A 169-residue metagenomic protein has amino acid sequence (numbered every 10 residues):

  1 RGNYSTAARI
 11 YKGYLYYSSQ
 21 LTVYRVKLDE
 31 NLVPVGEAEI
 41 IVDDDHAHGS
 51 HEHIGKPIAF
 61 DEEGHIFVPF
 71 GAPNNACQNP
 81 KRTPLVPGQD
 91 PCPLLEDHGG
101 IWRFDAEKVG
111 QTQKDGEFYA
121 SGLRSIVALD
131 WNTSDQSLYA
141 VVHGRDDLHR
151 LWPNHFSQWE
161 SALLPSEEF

Functional and structural regions predicted by a protein language model:
R1, K27-G49, P87, P91-A128: Blade-edge beta-strand/turn elements of extracellular beta-propeller and related beta-sheet repeat scaffolds
R1-K12: Blade-loop segments of beta-propeller domains
T6-A7, P57, S125-A128: Conserved beta-strand position repeated once per blade in WD40 beta-propeller domains
I10-K12, F60-E63, D130-D135: Residue-level detector of Asp-centered blade-edge/turn motifs that repeat once per structural unit in beta-propeller
Y14, T22-Y24, G100-W102, E168: A short loop-to-beta-strand structural motif that recurs across blades of beta-propeller domains
Y14-Y17, H65-P69, Q136-V141: Conserved beta-propeller blade signature
L21, D29, A72-N74, E107 (+1 more regions): Residue-level signature of beta-propeller blades and closely related beta-rich strand-turn architectures in secreted
V68-L95, V141-E167: Short, conserved, GDST-rich strand-edge loop motifs in beta-rich repeat architectures
